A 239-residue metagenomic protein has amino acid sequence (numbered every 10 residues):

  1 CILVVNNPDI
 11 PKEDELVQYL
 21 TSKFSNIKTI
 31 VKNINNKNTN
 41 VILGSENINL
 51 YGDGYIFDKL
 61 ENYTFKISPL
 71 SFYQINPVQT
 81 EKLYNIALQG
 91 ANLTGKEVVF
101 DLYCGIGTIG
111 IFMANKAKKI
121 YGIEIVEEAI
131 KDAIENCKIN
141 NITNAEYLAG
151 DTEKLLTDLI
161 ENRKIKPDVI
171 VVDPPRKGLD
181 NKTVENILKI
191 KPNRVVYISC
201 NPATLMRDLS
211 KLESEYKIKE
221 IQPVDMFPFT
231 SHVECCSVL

Functional and structural regions predicted by a protein language model:
C1-D9: Carbohydrate-binding surface patches
K12-L239: Rossmann-like S-adenosyl-L-methionine
